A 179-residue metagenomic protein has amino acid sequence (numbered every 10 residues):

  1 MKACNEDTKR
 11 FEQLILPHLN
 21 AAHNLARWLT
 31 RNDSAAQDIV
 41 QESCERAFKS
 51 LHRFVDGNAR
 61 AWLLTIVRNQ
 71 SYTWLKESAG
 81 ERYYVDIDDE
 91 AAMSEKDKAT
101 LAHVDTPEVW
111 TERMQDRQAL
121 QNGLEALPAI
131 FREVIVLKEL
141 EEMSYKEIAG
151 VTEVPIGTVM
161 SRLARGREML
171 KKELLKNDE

Functional and structural regions predicted by a protein language model:
M1-N24, S34-Q37: A short, charge-rich alpha-helical start-of-domain segment used by transcription regulators
K2, A92-E125: Acidic, proline/glycine-rich intrinsically disordered inter-domain spacer in sigma factors
L14, H18, A22, S43 (+3 more regions): Residue-level preference for hydrophobic side chains embedded in well-ordered alpha helices
D38-E45, K49, G57-N69: Structural recognition of an alpha-helix C-terminal capping motif at a helix-to-coil junction
T65-I87, R113: Arg/Lys-rich amphipathic alpha helix in sigma70-family domain 2
V134-K138: A short pre-motif secondary-structure segment
L140, K146, V151-K176: DNA-recognition helix of helix-turn-helix
